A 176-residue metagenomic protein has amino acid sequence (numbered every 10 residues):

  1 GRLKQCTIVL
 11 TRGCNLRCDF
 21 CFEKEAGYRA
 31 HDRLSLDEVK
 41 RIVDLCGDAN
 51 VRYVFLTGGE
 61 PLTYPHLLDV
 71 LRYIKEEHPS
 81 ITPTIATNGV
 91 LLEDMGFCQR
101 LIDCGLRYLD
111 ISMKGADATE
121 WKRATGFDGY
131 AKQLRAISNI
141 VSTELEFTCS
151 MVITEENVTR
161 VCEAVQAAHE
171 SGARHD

Functional and structural regions predicted by a protein language model:
G1-T87, L92-R107: Conserved alpha-helical substructure of the radical SAM core
L10, T87, M113, M151-I153: Short beta-strand/turn micro-motifs composed of small residues that flank or help shape donor/cofactor-binding pockets
N15, L91, A116, T154-E156: Short, solvent-exposed loop/turn segments at secondary-structure junctions
A30-L34, T125-K132: Alpha-helix N-cap and loop-to-helix initiation/capping positions
L34, P65, D128, E156-T159: Residue-level signal for the nucleotide or nucleotide-sugar donor/cofactor binding architecture
A49-F55, H78-T84, R107-Y108, A131-D176: Conserved C-terminal portion of the radical SAM core fold that forms the substrate/S-adenosylmethionine-binding
P61-T63, G89-L92, I111-F127: Conserved radical SAM core fold
C98-D117, A173-D176: Non-cysteine beta-strand/loop elements that form the S-adenosyl-L-methionine
